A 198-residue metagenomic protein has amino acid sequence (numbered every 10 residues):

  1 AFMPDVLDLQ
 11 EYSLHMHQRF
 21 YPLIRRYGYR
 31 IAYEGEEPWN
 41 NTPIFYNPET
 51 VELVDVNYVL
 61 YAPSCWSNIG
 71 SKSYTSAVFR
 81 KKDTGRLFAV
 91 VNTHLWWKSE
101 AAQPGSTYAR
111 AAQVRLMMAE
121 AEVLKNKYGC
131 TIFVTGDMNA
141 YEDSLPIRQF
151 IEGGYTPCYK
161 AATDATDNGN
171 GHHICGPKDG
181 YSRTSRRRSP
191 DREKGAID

Functional and structural regions predicted by a protein language model:
A1-H17, F45, A77, A89-T93 (+2 more regions): Active-site beta-strand/loop signature of hydrolases that rely on acidic residues for catalysis
F2, R26, K82, V123-K127 (+1 more regions): Alpha-helix C-cap/termination motif
V6-W97: Structured beta-strand-rich core segments of catalytic domains in phosphoester-bond hydrolases
Q10-L14, E36, P104-A112, Y141 (+1 more regions): Soluble non-cytosolic domains of exported or imported proteins
L23-R26, Y108, Q149-G153: Glycine-rich, phosphate-binding/catalytic loops in enzymes
R30-P48, C65-G70, G129, A140-D198: Active site of divalent-metal-dependent phosphoester/diester hydrolases
L95-M117, E142-I147: Active-site-proximal segments of metal-dependent phosphoesterases and phosphodiesterases across multiple
A109-M118, K125, R186-R192: Active-site-flanking ligand-binding surface segments in enzyme catalytic domains
